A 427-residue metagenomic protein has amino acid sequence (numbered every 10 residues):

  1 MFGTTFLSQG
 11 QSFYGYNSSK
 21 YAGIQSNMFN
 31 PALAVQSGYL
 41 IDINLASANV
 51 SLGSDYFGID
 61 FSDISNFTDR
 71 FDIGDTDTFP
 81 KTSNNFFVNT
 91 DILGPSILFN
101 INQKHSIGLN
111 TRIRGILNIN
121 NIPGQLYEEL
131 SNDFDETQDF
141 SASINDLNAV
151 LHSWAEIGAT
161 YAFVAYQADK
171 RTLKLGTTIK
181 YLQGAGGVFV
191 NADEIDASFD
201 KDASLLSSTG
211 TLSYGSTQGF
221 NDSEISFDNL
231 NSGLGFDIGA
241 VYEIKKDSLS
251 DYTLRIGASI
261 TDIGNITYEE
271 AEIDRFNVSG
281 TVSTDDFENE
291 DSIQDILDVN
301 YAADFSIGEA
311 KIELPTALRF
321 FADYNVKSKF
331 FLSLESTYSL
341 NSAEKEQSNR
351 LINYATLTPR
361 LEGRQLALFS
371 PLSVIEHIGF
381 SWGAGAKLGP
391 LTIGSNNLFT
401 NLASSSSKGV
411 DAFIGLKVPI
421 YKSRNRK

Functional and structural regions predicted by a protein language model:
M1-T5: Bacterial N-terminal signal peptides
F6-G10: Sec/Tat signal peptide C-region and signal peptidase I cleavage site
Q11-K427: Subset of outer-membrane beta-barrel
